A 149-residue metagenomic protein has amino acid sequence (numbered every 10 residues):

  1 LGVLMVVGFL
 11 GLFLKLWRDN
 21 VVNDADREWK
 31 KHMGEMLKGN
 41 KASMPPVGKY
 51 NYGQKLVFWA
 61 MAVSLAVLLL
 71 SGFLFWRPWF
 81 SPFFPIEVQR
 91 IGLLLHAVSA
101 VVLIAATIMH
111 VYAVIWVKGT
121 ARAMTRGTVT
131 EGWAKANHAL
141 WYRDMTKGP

Functional and structural regions predicted by a protein language model:
L1-P149: Membrane-embedded alpha-helical bundles that constitute the cytochrome b-like, heme-associated redox core of multi-pass
